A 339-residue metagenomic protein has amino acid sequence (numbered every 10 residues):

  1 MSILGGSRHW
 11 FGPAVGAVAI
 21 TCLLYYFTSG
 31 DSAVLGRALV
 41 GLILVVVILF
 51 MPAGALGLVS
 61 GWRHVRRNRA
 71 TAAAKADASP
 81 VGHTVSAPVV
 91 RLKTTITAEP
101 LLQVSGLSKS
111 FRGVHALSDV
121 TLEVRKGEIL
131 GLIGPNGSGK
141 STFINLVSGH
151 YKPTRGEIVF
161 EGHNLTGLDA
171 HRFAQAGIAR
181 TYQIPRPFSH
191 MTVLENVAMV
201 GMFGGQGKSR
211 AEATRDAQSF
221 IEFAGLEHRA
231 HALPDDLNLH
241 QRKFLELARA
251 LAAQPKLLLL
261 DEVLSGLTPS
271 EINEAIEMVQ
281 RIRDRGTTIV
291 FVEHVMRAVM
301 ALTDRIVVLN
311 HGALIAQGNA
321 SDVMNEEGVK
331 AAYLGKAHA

Functional and structural regions predicted by a protein language model:
M1-V46: Transmembrane alpha-helical segments in multi-pass inner-membrane proteins
L4-R8, M51, E222, L334-G335: Residues at helix-coil transition
W10-F11, V15, A38, A55 (+3 more regions): Hydrophobic side chains within well-formed alpha-helices
C22, R37-I43, R63-V65, F220 (+1 more regions): Short alpha-helical linear motifs
T28, S32, M51-P52, F203: Short helix-capping/hinge motifs at transmembrane helix termini and TM-loop junctions
M51-G61: Juxtamembrane/interfacial segments flanking transmembrane helices
S60-S108, A337-A339: ABC-family P-loop ATPase nucleotide-binding domain
I96-Q103, S108-A339: Glycine-rich phosphate-binding loops of nucleotide-dependent enzymes
